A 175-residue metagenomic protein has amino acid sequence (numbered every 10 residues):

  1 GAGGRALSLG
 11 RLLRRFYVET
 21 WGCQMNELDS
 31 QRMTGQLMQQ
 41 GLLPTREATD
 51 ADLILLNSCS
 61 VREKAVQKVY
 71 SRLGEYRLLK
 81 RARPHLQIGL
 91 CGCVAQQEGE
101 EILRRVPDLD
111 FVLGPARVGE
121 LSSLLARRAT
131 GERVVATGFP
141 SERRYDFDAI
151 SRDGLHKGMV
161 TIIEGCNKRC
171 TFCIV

Functional and structural regions predicted by a protein language model:
G1-V175: Proteins enriched for Cys/Gly/acidic motifs involved in redox and nucleic-acid/cofactor modification
